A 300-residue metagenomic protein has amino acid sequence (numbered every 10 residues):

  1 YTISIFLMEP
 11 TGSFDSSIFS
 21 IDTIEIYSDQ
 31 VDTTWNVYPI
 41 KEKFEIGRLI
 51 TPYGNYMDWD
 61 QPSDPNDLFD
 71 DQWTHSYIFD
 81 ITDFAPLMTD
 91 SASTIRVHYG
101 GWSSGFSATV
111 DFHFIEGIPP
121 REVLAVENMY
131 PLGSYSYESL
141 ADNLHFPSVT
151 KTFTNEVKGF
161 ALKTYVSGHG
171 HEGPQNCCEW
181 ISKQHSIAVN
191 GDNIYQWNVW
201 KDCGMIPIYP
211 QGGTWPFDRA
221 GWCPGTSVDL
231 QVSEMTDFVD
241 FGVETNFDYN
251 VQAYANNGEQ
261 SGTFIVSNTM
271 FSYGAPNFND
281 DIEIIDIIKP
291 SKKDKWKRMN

Functional and structural regions predicted by a protein language model:
Y1-N279: Beta-strand-rich recognition domains
N256, Y273-N300: Extracellular/luminal regions of secreted and cell-surface proteins that mediate adhesion/ECM remodeling
